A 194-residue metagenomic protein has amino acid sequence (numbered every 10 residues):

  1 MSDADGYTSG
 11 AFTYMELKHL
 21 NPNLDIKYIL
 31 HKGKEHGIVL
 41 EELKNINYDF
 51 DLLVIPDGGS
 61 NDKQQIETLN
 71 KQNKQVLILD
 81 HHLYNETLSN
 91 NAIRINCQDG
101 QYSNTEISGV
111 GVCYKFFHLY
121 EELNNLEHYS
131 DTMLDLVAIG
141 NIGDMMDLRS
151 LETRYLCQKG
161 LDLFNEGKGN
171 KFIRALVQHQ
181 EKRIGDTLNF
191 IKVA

Functional and structural regions predicted by a protein language model:
S2-A194: Replace "Mg2+/Mn2+-dependent" with "divalent metal-dependent
